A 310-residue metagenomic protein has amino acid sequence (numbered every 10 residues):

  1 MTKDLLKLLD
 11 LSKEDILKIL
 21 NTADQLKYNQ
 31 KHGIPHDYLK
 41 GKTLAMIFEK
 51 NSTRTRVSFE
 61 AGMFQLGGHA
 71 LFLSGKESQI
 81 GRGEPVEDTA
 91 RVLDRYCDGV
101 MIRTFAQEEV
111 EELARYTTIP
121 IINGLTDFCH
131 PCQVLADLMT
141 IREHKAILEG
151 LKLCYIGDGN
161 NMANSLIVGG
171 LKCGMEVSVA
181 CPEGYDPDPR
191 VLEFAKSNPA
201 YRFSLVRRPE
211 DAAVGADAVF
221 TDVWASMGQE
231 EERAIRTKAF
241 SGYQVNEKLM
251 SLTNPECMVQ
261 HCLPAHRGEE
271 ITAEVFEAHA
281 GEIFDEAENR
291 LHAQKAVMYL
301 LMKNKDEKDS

Functional and structural regions predicted by a protein language model:
M1-V57, A61: Positively charged, low-complexity intrinsically disordered leader regions
T43-L44, F48-Y96: Active-site cofactor/substrate anionic-group-binding motifs, chiefly glycine- and Lys/Arg-rich phosphate-binding loops
E49-A61, K145-T221: Glycine-rich phosphate/diphosphate-binding loop of Rossmann-like nucleotide-binding domains
D94, A114, L148, A212-V214 (+1 more regions): A short, aliphatic-rich alpha-helical micro-motif
D98-G169, H261: Anion-binding alpha/beta catalytic cores of soluble intermediary-metabolism enzymes, centered on
K196-E274: Rossmann-like adenosine-cofactor binding region
E256-C257, L263-S310: Adenosine-phosphate binding glycine-rich loop
